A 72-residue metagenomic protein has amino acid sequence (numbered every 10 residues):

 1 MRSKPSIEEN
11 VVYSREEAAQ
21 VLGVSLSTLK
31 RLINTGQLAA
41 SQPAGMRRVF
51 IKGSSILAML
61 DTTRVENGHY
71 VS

Functional and structural regions predicted by a protein language model:
R2-S3, S41: Residue-level detector of alpha-helix boundaries and kinks
S3-R31: Polyanion-binding surface elements
K4, S54-S72: A short, Lys/Arg-enriched interface patch at domain edges and termini
V11-V12, L38-A40, I56: Conserved short hydrophobic patches within well-ordered secondary structure
V21-F50: Major-groove DNA-recognition helix of helix-turn-helix-type DNA-binding domains
